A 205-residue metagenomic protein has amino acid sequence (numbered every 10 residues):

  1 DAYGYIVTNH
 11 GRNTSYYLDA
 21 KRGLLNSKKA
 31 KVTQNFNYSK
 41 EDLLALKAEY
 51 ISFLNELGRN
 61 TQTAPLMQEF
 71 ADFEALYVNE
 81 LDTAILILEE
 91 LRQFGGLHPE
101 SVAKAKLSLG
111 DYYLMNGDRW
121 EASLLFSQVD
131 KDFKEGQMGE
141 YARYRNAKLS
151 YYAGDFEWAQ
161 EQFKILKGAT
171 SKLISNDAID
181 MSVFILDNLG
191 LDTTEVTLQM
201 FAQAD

Functional and structural regions predicted by a protein language model:
D1-D205: Acidic, polar-rich low-complexity tracts and alpha-helical solenoid repeat scaffolds
